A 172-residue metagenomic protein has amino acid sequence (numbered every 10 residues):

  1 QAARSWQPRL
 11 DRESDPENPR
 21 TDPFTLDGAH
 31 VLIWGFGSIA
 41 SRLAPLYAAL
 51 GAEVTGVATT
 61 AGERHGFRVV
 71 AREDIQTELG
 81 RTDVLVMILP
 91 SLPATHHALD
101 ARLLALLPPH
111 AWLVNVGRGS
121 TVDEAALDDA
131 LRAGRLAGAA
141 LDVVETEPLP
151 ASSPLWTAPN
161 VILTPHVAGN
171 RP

Functional and structural regions predicted by a protein language model:
Q1-H30: Phosphate-binding beta-alpha-beta segment of Rossmann-like dinucleotide-binding domains, i.e., the NAD(P)
A3, L106, G169-P172: Short, intrinsically disordered, charge-balanced linker/junction segments flanking boundaries in proteins
R9, E147-P172: C-terminal helix-to-coil terminal segments
P19-A48: Glycine-rich adenosine-cofactor-binding loop
W34, L141, P165: Active-site flanking residues adjacent to catalytic metal/cofactor-binding acidic residues
G51: Short glycine-rich hinge loops at helix-strand junctions in the catalytic core of two-component histidine kinases
V54-G56: Short beta-strand "acidic-cap" motif of Rossmann-like dinucleotide-binding folds
A61-P154: Rossmann-like adenosine-cofactor binding region
